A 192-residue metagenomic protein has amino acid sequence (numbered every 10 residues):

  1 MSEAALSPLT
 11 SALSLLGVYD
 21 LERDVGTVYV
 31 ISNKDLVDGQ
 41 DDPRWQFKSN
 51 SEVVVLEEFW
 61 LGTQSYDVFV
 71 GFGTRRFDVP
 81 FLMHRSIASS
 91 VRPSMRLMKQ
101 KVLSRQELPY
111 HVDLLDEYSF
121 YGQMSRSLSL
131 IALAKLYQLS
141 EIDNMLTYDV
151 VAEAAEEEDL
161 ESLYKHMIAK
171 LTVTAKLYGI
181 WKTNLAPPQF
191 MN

Functional and structural regions predicted by a protein language model:
M1-V55, L61: Conserved RNase H-like, two-metal-ion catalytic cores of nucleic-acid enzymes
A4-A5, F59, L146, S162: Generic detector of short alpha-helix boundary/capping microenvironments and adjacent low-complexity segments
S11-S14, L21-D24, I31, Y66-Y164 (+1 more regions): Metal-dependent phosphoesterase core characteristic of DEDDh/y 3'-5' exonuclease domains
L56-E58, M98-K99: A generic local structural motif
E57-Q64, G179: Surface-exposed alpha-helical segments enriched in charged/polar residues
